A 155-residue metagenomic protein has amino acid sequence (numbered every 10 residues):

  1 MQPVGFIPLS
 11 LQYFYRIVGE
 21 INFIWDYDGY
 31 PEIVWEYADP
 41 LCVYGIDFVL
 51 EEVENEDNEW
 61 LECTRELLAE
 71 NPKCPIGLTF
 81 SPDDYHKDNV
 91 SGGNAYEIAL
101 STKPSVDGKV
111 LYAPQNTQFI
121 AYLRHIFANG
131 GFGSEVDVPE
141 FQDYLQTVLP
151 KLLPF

Functional and structural regions predicted by a protein language model:
M1-Q2, I17-F155: A C-terminal-region feature
I7-V18: Short hydrophobic alpha-helical segments that form membrane-spanning helices or hydrophobic packing faces of helical
